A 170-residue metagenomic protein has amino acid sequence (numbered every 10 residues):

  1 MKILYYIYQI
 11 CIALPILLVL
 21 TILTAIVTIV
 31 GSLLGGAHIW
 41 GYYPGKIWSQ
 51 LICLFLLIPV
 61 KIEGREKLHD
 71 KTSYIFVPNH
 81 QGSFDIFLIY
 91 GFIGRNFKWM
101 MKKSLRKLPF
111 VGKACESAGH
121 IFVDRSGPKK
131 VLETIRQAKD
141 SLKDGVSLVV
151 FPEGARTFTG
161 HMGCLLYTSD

Functional and structural regions predicted by a protein language model:
M1-I3: Short, Lys/Arg-rich, polar N-terminal cytosolic tail immediately upstream of the first transmembrane signal-anchor
Y8, I12, I16-V19, L23 (+1 more regions): Lipid-exposed faces of alpha-helical membrane segments in multi-pass integral membrane proteins
T21-I47, C53-L56, E63, D70-P128: Catalytic core of membrane glycerolipid acyltransferases/transacylases, capturing the structured, soluble-facing
S73-I75, G145-F151: Residue-level preference for the first positions of well-ordered beta-strands
T134, A138: Anionic-ligand binding region
T157-G160: Short, solvent-exposed loop/turn segments at secondary-structure junctions
G163-L165: Conserved TIR/SEFIR loop-to-helix hotspot centered on a Trp-containing motif with a nearby acidic residue
Y167-D170: Conserved small/polar residues in nucleotide/adenosyl-binding loops
